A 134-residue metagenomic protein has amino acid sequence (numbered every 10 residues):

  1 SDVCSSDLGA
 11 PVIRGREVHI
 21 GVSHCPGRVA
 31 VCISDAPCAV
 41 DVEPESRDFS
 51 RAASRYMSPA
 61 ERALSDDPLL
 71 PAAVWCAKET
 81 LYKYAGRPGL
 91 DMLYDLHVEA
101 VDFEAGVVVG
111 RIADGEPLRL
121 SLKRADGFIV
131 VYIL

Functional and structural regions predicted by a protein language model:
S1-L134: Core catalytic alpha/beta fold that binds nucleotide/phospho-ligands
